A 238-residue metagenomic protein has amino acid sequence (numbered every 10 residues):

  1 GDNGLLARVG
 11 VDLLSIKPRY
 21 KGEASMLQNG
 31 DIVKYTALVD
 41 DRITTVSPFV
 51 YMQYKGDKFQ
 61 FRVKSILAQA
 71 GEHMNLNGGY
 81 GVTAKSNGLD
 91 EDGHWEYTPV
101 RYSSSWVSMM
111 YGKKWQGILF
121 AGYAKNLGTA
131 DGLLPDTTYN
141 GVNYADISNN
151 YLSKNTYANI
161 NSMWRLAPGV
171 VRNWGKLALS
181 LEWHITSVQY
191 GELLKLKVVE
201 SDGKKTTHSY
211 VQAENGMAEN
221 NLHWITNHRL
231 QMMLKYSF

Functional and structural regions predicted by a protein language model:
G1, Q53-D57, S108-K114, V171-G175 (+2 more regions): Structural signature of outer-membrane beta-barrel channels/translocons
D2-I160, W164: Detector for outer-membrane/organellar transmembrane beta-barrel domains, recognizing the amphipathic beta-strand
S104-M109, Y210-V211, N215-N227: Extended, charged low-complexity segments that frequently continue into or abut oligomerization scaffolds
S105-V107, L119, M163-L177, M232-K235: Conserved C-terminal beta-signal and adjacent last beta-strands/turns of outer-membrane beta-barrel proteins
Q116-I118, G128-A130, W174-S180, G191: Substrate-binding/catalytic groove segments of enzymes that remodel or degrade extracellular structural polymers
K176-N215: C-terminal beta-signal and adjacent terminal beta-strands/loops of Gram-negative outer-membrane beta-barrel proteins
L222-F238: Outer-membrane beta-barrel "beta-signal"
